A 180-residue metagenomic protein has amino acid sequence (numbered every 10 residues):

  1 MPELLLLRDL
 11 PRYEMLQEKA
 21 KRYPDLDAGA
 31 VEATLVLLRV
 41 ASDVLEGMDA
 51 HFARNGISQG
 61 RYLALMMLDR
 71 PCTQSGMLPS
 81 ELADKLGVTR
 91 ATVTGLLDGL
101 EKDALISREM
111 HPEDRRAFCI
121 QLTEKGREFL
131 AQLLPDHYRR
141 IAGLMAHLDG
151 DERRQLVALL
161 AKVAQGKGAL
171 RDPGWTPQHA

Functional and structural regions predicted by a protein language model:
M1-D25, D151-A180: C-terminal regulatory/oligomerization modules of transcriptional regulators
M1-N55: N-terminal leader segment of winged-helix/HTH proteins
E18, R22, D43, G47-H51 (+8 more regions): Solvent-exposed, charged/polar functional surfaces in cytosolic regulatory/catalytic domains
A28, S42, E46-T89, R171-P177: N-terminal helix-turn-helix DNA-binding core of bacterial DNA-binding proteins
E32, V36, L63-M67, E128 (+1 more regions): Pre-recognition alpha-helix immediately N-terminal to the DNA-recognition helix within helix-turn-helix or winged-helix
D98-A158: Charged, amphipathic alpha-helical coiled-coil/dimerization segments
